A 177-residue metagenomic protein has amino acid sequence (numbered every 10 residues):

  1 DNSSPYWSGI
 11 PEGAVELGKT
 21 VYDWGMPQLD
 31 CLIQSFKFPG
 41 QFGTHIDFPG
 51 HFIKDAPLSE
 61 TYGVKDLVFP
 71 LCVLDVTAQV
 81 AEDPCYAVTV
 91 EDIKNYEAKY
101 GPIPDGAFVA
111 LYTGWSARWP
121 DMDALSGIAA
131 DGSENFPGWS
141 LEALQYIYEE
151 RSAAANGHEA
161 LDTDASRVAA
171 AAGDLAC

Functional and structural regions predicted by a protein language model:
D1-C177: Active-/binding-site microenvironments in catalytic and ligand-binding cores
